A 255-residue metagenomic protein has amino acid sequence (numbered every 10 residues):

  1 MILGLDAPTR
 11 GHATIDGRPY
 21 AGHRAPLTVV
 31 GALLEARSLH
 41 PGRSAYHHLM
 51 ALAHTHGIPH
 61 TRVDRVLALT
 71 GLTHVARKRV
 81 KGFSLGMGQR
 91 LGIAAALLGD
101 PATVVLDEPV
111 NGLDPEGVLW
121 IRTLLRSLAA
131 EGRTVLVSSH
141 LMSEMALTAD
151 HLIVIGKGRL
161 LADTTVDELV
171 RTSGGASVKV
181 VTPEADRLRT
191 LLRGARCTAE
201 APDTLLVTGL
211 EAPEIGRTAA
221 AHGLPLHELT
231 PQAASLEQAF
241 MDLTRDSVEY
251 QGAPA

Functional and structural regions predicted by a protein language model:
M1-V137, M142-D150, V154-G156: ABC transporter nucleotide-binding domains
H54-G57, R171-G174, R193, A220 (+1 more regions): A generic structural signal for secondary-structure junctions that act as hinges or helix/strand caps at the edges
H60, R77, G88, D163 (+3 more regions): Structural motif corresponding to alpha-helix initiation and N-cap regions
G71, A195-T198, P225-T230: A short linear hydrophobic-aromatic micro-motif
I121-L210: ABC transporter nucleotide-binding domain
E211-A255: C-terminal coupling/interaction segments
